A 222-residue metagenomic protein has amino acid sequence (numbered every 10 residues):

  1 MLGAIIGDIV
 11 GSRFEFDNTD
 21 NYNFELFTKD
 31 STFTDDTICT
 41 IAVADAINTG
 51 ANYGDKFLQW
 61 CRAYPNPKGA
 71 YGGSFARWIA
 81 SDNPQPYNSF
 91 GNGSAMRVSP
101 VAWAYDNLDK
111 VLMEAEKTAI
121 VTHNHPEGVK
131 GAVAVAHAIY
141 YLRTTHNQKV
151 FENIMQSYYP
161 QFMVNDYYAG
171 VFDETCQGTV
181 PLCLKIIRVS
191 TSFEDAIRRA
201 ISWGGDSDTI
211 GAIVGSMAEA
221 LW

Functional and structural regions predicted by a protein language model:
M1-W222: Structured, active/binding-site neighborhoods that engage oxygen-rich ligands
